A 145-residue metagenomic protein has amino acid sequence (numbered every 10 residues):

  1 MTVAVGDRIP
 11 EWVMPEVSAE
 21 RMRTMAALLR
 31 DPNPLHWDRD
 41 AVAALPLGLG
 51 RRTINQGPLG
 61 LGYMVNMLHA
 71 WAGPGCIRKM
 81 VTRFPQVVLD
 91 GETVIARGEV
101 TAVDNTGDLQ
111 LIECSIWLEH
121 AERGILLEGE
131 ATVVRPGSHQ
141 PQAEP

Functional and structural regions predicted by a protein language model:
M1-C76, Q140-P145: Hot-dog-fold acyl-thioester-processing enzymes
M1-E11, V87-P145: HotDog/MaoC-like acyl-thioester-processing domains
L47-R52, V81, V88, E113: Generic hydrophobic-segment detector
A70-A96: Mid-chain, well-packed structural core segment of small domains
